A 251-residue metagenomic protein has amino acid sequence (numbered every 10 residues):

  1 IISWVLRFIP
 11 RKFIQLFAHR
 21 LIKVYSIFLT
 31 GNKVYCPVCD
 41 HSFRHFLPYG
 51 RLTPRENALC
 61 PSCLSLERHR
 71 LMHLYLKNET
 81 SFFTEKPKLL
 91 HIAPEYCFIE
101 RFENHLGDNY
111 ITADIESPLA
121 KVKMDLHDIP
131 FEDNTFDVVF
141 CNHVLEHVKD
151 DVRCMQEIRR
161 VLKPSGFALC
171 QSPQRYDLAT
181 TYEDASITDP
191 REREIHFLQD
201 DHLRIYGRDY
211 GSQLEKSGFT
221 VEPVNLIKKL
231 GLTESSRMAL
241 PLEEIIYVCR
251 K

Functional and structural regions predicted by a protein language model:
I1-P130, K229-R250: Conserved N-terminal segment of class I S-adenosyl-L-methionine
L21-V34, K149-I158, K163-R250: S-adenosyl-L-methionine-dependent methyltransferase catalytic module, highlighting the catalytic core
I92, V139-F140: Hydrophobic beta-strand segment of the Class I
I115, C141, P173-R175: An acidic- and aromatic-residue-enriched active-site/binding cleft used to recognize and process polar
F131-E132, C154: Structural alpha-helical scaffold elements that stabilize or flank donor/cofactor-binding regions in carbohydrate
F140-N142, R153: PRPP/pyrophosphate-binding module of the type I phosphoribosyltransferase fold
H143-H147: Short catalytic micro-motifs in class I SAM-dependent methyltransferases
